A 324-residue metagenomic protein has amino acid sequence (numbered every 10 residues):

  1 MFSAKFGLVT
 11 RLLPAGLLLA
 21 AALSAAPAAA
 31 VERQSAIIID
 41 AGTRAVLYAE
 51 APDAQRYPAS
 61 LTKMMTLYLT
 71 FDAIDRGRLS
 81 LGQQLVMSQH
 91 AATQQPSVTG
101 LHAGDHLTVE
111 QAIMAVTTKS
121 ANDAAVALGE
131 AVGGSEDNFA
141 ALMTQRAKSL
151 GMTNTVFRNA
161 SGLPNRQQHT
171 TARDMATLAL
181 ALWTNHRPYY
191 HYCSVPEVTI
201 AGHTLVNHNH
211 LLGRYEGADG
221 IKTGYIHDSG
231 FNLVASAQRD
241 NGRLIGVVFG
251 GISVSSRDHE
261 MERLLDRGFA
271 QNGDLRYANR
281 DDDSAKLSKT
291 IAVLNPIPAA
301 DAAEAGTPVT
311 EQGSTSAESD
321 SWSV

Functional and structural regions predicted by a protein language model:
M1-L8: N-terminal secretory signal peptides that target proteins for export/translocation
F2, S24-R173, W183: Active-site-adjacent loops and short helices of periplasmic peptidoglycan-processing enzymes
S3, L19-A20, G246: N-terminal leader/targeting segments
R11-S24: Bacterial N-terminal signal peptides
M152-V156, A160, P164-H169, R173-V324: Domain-terminus/edge residues, biased toward the C-terminal soluble/receptor-binding domains of extracytoplasmic
